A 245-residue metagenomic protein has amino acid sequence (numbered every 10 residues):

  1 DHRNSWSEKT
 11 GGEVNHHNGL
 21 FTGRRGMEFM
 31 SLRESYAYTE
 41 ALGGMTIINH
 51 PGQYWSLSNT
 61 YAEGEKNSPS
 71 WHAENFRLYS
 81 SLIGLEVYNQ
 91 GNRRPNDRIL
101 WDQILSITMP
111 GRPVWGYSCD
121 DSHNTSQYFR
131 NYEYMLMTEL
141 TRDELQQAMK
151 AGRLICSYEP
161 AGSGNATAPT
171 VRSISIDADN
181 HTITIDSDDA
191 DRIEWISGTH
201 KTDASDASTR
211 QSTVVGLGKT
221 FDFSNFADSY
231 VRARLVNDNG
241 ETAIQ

Functional and structural regions predicted by a protein language model:
D1-K66, W71, S80, E86-W101 (+3 more regions): A metal-dependent hydrolase metal-coordination microenvironment
M27, R77, R172-I176: Short, exposed beta-strand/loop patches in secreted or surface proteins that constitute
P51-N59, Q103-I107, Y158, T199-T202: Short regulatory "switch" loops immediately downstream of catalytic or recognition motifs within protein catalytic
E74, N89-R93, Y134, T138: Generic alpha-helical structural element
F76-Y79, P110: Alpha-helix termination/capping residues and helix-transition junctions
D97-P113: Short, hydrophobic/aliphatic alpha-helical segments
T108-W115, D120-Q245: C-terminal functional module detector
